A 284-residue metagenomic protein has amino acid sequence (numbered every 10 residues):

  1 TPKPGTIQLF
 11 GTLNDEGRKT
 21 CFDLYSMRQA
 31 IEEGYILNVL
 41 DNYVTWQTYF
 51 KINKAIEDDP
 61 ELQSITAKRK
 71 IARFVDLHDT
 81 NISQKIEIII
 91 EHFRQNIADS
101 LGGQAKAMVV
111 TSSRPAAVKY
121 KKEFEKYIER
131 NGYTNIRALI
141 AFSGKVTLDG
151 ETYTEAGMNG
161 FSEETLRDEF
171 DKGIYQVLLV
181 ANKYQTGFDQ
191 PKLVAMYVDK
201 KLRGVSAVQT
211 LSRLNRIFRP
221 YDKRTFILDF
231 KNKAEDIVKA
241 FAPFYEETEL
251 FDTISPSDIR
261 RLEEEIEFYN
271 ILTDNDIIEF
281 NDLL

Functional and structural regions predicted by a protein language model:
T1-K70, F188-P256: Signature of the SF2 helicase/ATPase Hel1-core->accessory helical subdomain module
P2, K19, F74-N81, K85 (+8 more regions): Catalytic cores of large soluble enzymes that bind and process phosphate-bearing ligands
N42-V44, I86, S100-K106, K223-T225 (+2 more regions): Short coil/turn segments at secondary-structure boundaries
E57-T66, I88, E155, I174 (+1 more regions): Active-site-adjacent bridging/hinge elements
R69-D76, I82, I237-L284: Long, largely alpha-helical accessory region at the distal end of helicase-like NTP-driven motors
A72-V180: Conserved C-terminal RecA-like helicase domain
E87, V118, K122, E164 (+8 more regions): Feature representing long, continuous alpha-helical segments
V110-S112, V180-N182, V198-K200, F230: Short His-Asn-centered micro-motif
